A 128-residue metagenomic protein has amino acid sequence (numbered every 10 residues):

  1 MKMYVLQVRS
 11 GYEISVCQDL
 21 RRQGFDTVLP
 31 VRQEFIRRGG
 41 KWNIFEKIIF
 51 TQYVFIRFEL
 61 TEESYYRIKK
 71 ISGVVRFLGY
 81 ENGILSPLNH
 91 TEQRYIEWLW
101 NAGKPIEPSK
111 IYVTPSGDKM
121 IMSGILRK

Functional and structural regions predicted by a protein language model:
M1-P115, K119: Acidic-enriched and Gly/Ser
M122-G124: Conserved "cap/hinge" positions at secondary-structure junctions
R127-K128: Short beta-strand-centered aromatic/proline hotspots
